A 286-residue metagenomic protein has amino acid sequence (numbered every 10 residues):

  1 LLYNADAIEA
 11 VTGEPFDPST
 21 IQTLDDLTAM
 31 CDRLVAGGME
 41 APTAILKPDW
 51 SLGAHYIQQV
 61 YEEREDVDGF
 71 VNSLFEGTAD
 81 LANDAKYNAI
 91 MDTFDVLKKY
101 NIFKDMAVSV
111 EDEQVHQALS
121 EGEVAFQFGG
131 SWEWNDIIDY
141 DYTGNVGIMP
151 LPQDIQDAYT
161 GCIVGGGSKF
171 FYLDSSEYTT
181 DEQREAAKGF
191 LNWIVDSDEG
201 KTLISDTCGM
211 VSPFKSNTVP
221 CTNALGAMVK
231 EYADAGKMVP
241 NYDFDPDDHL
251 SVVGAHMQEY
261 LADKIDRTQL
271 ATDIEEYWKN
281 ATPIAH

Functional and structural regions predicted by a protein language model:
T12-S19, D95-S109, E123, Y140-N145: A local structural motif
D17-T20, E63-A89, D139-Y140, Q153-I163 (+1 more regions): Short, solvent-exposed loop/beta-turn-alpha elements that line the ligand-binding surface or hinge of extracytoplasmic
Q22-D26, M106-S120: Short helix-initiation/N-cap motifs at beta->coil->alpha
D26-A79, V124: Extracytoplasmic/periplasmic solute-binding protein
T28-L34, S73-V108: Glycine-centered hinge/linker elements that transmit conformational signals in sensory and ligand-binding systems
G38, D198-K201, S212-P220, K230-H286: Conserved C-terminal helix/tail region of periplasmic/extracytoplasmic solute-binding proteins
Y100, D139-T207: Extracytoplasmic/periplasmic substrate-recognition and gating elements
A125-G129, G147: Paired acidic/hydrophobic, glycine-rich loop segments that form the ligand-binding mouth/hinge of periplasmic-binding
